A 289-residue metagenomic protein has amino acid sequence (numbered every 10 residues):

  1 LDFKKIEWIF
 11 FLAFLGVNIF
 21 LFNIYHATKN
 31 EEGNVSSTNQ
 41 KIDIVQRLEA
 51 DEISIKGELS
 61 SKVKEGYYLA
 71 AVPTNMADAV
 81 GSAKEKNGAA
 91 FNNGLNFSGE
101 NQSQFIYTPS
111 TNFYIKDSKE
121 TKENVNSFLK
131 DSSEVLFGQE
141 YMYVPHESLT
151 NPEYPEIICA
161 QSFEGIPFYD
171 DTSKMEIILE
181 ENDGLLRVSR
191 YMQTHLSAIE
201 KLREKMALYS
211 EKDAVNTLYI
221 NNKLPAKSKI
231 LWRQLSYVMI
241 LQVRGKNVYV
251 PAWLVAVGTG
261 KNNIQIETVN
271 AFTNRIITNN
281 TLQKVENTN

Functional and structural regions predicted by a protein language model:
L1-P167: Preferential activation on post-signal-peptide N-terminal prodomains/segments of secreted or lumenal proteins
F10-V17, M175, V188, V248 (+2 more regions): Generic hydrophobic secondary-structure signal
T28, T38, T74, T108-T111 (+10 more regions): Residue-identity detector for threonine
V45, S98, T108, I178-E180 (+3 more regions): A structural detector for beta-sheet-dominated domains
A77-A83, S133-N182, L235-E267: Exposed beta-strand-loop-beta-strand "reactive/processing" segments of non-cytosolic proteins
K116-E140, E153-W232: Long, charged/polar, surface-exposed segments that mediate recognition or autoinhibition
A198-N289: Extracytoplasmic/luminal low-complexity segments enriched in Pro/Gly and acidic/polar residues that act as flexible
